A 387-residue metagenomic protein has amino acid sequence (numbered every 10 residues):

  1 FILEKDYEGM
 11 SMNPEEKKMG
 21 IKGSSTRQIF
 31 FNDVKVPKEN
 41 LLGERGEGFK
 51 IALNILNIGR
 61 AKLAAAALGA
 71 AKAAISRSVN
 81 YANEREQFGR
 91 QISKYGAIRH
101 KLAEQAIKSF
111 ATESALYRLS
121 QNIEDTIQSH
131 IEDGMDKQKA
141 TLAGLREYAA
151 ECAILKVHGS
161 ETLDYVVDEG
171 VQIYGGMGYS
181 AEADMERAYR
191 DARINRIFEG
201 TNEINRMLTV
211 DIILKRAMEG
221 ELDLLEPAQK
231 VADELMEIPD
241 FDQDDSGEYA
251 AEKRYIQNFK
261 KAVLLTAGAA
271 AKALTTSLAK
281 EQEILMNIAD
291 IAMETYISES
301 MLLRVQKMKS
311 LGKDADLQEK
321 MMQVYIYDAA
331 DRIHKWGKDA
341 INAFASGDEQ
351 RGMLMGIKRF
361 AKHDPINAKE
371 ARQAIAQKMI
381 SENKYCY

Functional and structural regions predicted by a protein language model:
F1-L68, K72, I194-A269, L278-K280 (+1 more regions): FAD-binding core of flavoproteins
E4, Y81, A188: Conserved catalytic core of Hanks-type protein kinase domains
I21, Q128, L142-M236, V324-Y387: Alpha-helix capping/hinge segments and adjacent helical runs
R60-Q138, P239, Q243-S310, I333: Extended amphipathic alpha-helical segments enriched in small hydrophobics
A67-L68, K94, D184-M185, V210 (+4 more regions): Composition- and surface-driven signal marking solvent-exposed, interaction-prone regions in large proteins
G96-R99, A150-A153, Q282-A289, D316-V324: Short, charged, amphipathic alpha-helical segments
Q105-A115, N122, K313-G347: Extended, well-ordered alpha-helical scaffold/bundle regions in very large, multi-domain proteins
